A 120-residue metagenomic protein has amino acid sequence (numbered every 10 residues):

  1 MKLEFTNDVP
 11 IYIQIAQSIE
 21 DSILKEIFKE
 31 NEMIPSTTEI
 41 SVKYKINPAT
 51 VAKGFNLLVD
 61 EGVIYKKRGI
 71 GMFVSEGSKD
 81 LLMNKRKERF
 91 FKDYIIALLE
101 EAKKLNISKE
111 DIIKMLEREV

Functional and structural regions predicted by a protein language model:
M1-M33, E39, R89-E119: Extreme N-terminal segment that seeds HTH/winged-HTH DNA-binding domains in transcriptional regulators
D8-V9, E26-I27, V42, G69-M72 (+1 more regions): Short hydrophobic/aromatic-rich motifs at helix boundaries and adjacent loops
Y12, A16, S36, M72-K87: Short, cationic-aromatic polyanion-contact patches
I27-F28, E32, D60-G69, F73-E76: Beta-hairpin "wing" of winged helix-turn-helix
M33-Y65: N-terminal helix-turn-helix
G54, K67-G69, E88, E110: Hydrophobic alpha-helical segments, especially transmembrane helices and their immediate juxtamembrane helical caps
L58, E119-V120: The DNA-recognition helices of helix-turn-helix-type DNA-binding domains
